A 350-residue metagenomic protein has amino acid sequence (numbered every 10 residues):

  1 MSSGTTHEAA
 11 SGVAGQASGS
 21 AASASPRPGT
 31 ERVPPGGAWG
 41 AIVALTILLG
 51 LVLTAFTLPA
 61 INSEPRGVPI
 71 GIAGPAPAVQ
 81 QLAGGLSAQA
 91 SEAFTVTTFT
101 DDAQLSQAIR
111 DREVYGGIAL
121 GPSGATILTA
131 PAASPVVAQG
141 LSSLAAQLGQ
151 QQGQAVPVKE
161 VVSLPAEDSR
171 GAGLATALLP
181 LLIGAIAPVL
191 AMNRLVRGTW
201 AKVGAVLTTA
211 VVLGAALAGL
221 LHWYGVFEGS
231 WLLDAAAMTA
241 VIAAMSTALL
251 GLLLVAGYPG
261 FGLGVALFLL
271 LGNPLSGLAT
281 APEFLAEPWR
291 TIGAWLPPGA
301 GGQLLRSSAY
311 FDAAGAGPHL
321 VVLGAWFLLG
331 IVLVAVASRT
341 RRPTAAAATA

Functional and structural regions predicted by a protein language model:
M1-A38, A335-A350: Actinobacteria-biased recognition of intrinsically disordered, low-complexity terminal regions
M1-S2, A9, L49, N62-I70 (+2 more regions): Soluble N-terminal domains of membrane-associated systems
R27-P35, T97, V162, L195-T199 (+5 more regions): Juxtamembrane loop-helix boundary motifs flanking transmembrane segments in multi-pass membrane proteins
T30-P34, A38, S169, R194-K202 (+7 more regions): Membrane-helix interfacial "entry" motifs
R32-P35, G40-P75, A130, L148-L221 (+3 more regions): Transmembrane helix-boundary elements of multi-pass transport/secretion proteins, especially ABC-type permease modules
A76-V79, G85-S163: Extracytoplasmic loops/domains of multi-pass membrane proteins
G173-G277: Transmembrane alpha-helical segments that form the functional core of multipass membrane systems
L233-A350: Membrane-spanning alpha-helical segments of multipass transporters and channels
